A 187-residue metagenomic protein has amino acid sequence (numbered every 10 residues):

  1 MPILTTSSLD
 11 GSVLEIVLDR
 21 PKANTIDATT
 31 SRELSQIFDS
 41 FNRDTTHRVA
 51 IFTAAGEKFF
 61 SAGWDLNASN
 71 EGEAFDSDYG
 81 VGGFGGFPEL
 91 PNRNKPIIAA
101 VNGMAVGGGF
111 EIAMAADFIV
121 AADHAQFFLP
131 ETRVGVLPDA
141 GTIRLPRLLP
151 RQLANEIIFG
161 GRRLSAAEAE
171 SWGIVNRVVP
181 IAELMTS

Functional and structural regions predicted by a protein language model:
M1-E57: Conserved CoA-thioester-binding segment of acyl-CoA-metabolizing enzymes
I16, F52, D65, I112-M114 (+1 more regions): Hydrophobic/aromatic residues within transmembrane alpha-helices of multi-pass small-molecule transporters
A23-N24, F59, G135, R177: Short strand->helix junction
T25, F59-A62, A68-S69, G107: Short active-site-adjacent helix-start/loop capping segments
A28-T29, W64, E111, A140: Generic recognition of short, well-ordered alpha-helical segments
R32-D39, R43, L66-N102, L137 (+1 more regions): An acidic, glycine-rich surface segment that forms the CoA-thioester-binding/catalytic face of crotonase-fold enzymes
P91-S187: Crotonase-fold acyl-CoA enzyme core
